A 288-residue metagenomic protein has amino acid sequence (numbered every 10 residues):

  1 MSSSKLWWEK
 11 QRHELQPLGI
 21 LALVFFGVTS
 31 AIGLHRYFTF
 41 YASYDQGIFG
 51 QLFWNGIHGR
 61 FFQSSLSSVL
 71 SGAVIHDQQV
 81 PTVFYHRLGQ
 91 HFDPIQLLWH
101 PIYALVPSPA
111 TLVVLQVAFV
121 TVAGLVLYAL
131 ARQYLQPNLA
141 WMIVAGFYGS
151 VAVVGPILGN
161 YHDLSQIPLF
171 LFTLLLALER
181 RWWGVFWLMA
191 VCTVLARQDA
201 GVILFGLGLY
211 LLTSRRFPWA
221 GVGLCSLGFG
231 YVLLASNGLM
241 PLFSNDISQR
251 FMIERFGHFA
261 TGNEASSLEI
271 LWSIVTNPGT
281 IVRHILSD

Functional and structural regions predicted by a protein language model:
M1-S30, R132, R216-L224: Start-transfer (signal-anchor) and selected internal transmembrane alpha helices of multi-pass inner/ER membrane
V28-I32, F40, D45-I48, F217-D288: Membrane-lumen/periplasm interface segments of specific transmembrane helices in polyprenyl phosphate-linked
Y37-L52, H58-V80, H86-I95, V106-A110 (+3 more regions): Extracytoplasmic catalytic/substrate-binding loops of multi-pass membrane glycan-assembly enzymes
V83-H86, D93-H100, L105-V122, V144: Loop-to-helix entry region of an early transmembrane alpha helix in multi-pass inner-membrane enzymes
T121-A152, P168-L169, W183-L188: Transmembrane-helix signature of polytopic, membrane-embedded enzymes that assemble or transfer cell-envelope glycans
L135, Q166, L171-V185, L211-R216: Membrane-interface transmembrane helices that cradle and orient dolichyl/undecaprenyl
G155-L164: Short acidic/glycine- and proline-prone juxtamembrane loop motifs at membrane-interface regions of multi-pass membrane
V185-L195, D199-T213, A220-S226: Transmembrane-embedded, aromatic-rich helix segments that form part of the hydrophobic channel/pocket engaging
